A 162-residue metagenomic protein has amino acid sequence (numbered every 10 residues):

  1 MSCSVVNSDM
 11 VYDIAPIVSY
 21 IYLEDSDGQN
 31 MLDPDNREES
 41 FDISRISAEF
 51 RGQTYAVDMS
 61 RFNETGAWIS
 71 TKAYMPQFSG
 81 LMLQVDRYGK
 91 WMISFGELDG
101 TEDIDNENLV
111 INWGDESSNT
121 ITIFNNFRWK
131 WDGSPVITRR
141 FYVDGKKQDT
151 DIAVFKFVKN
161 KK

Functional and structural regions predicted by a protein language model:
M1-Y20: Bacterial Sec-dependent N-terminal signal peptides
D13, S40, D103, G133-P135: A generic structural signal for short, solvent-exposed coil/turn residues that cap or connect secondary-structure
P16, T101-N108: Extracellular Ig-like/FN3 beta-sandwich strand-entry sites
V18, I43-R45, N108: Exposed beta-strand and adjacent loop surfaces of beta-rich binding modules that mediate intermolecular recognition
Y20-E24, E49, V110-N112: Residue-level recognition of well-ordered beta-strand positions that form the cores of beta-sheet-rich folds across
D25-I104: Structured domain cores in non-transmembrane regions
E107-K162: Glycine-rich, aromatic-bearing surface loops/beta-hairpins
